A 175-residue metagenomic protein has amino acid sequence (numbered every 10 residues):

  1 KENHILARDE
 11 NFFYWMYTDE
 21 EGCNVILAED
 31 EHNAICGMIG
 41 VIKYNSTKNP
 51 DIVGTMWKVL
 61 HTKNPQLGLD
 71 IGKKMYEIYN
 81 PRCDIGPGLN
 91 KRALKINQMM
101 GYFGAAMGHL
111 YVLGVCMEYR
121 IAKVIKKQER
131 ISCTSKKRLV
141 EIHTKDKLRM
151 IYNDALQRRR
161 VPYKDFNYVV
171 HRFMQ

Functional and structural regions predicted by a protein language model:
K1-N49, Q98-Q175: Amide-forming acyltransferase catalytic core, primarily the GNAT-like/NAT-type and related acyltransferase folds
D30, I42-C116: Acyl-donor binding region in acyl/amide transferases
